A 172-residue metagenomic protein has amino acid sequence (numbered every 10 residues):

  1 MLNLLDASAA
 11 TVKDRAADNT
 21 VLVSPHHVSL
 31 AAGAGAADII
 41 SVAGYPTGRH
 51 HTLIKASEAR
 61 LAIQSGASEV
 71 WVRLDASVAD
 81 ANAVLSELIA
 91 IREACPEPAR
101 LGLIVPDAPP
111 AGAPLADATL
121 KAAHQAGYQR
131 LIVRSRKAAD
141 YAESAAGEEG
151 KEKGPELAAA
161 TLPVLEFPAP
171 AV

Functional and structural regions predicted by a protein language model:
M1-T20, H26-V172: Alpha/beta enzyme core
